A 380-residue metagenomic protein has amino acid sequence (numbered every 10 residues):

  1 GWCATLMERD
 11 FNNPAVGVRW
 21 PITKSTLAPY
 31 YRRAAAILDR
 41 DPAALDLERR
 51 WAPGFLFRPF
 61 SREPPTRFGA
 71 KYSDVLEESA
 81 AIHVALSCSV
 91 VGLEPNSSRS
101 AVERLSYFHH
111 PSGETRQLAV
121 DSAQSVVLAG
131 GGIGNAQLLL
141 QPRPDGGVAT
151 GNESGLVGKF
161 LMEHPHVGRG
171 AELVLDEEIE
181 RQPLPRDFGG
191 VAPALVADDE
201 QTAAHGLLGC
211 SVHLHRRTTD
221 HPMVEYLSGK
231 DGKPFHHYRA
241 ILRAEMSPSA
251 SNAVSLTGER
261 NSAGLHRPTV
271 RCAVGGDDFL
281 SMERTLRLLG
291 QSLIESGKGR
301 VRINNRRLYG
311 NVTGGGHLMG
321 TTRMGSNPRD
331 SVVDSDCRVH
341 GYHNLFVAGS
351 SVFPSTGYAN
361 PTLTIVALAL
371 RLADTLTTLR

Functional and structural regions predicted by a protein language model:
W2, D10-R104, F108, N311-G314 (+1 more regions): Conserved redox-cofactor binding core of oxidoreductases
C3, S89-G92, H110-G113, S125-V126 (+12 more regions): Short, glycine-/Ser/Thr-/acidic-enriched flexible segments
N12-G17, P53-P59, H266-G276, S350-Y358: Glycine- and acidic
H83-A101, H237-I241, T269, A273 (+2 more regions): A glycine-rich dinucleotide-binding beta-alpha-beta segment and adjacent secondary-structure elements that constitute
L93, S106-P183, G349, L368 (+1 more regions): Glycine-rich loop(s) and the adjacent beta-strand/alpha-helix scaffold that form part
V148-N152, L156, V312, G357-L363: Alpha-helix capping and helix-loop boundary segments enriched in small/acidic/polar residues
S154-T269, V274-L280, G315-L318, V339-H340 (+1 more regions): FAD cofactor-binding and catalytic pocket of flavoenzymes
S355-L376: A conserved FAD-binding loop/helix module that cradles the flavin
